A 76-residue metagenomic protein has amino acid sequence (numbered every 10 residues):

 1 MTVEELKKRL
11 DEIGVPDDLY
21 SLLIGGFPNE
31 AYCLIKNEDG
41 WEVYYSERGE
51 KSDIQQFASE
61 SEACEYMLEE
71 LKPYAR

Functional and structural regions predicted by a protein language model:
M1-G26: Negatively charged, low-complexity tracts enriched in Asp/Glu with abundant Ser/Thr
E4, A58-Y74: A short, charged, amphipathic alpha-helix used as a generic interaction element across diverse proteins
L6, D18, E30, C64-M67: Terminal low-complexity, poorly structured segments
D11, P16, L68-R76: Short arginine-rich
I24-S52, E70: Short aromatic-glycine-(Arg/Gly/Cys) micro-motifs in beta-strand/loop hairpins
D53-F57: A short, polar/proline- and glycine-enriched secondary-structure boundary/capping micro-motif
